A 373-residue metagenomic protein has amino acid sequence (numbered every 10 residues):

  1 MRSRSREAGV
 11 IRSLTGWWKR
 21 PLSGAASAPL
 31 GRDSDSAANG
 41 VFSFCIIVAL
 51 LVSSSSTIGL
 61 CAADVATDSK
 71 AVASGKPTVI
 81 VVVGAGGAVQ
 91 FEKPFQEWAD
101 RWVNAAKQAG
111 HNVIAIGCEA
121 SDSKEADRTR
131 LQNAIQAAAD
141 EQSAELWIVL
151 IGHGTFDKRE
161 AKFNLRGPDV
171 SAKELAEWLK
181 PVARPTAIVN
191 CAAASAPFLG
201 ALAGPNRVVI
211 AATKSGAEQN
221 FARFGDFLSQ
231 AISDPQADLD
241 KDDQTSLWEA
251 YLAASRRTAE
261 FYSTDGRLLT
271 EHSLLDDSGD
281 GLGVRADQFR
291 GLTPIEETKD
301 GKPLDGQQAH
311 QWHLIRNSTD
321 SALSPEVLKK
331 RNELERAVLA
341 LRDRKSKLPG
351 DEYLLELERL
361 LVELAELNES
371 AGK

Functional and structural regions predicted by a protein language model:
W17-W18: Tryptophan (W) side chains
D33-D35: Intrinsic-disorder-associated, low-complexity terminal segments enriched in Asp/Asn/His/Tyr and depleted of Lys/Arg
S43-T57: Bacterial N-terminal signal peptides
S56-V149, G154-F163, D169, K173 (+2 more regions): Boundary/activation segment at the start of structured domains
A63-V65, V79, D238-R331: Caspase-like cysteine protease fold
K93-P94, C191, D320-L323, V327 (+1 more regions): Alpha-helical, heptad-rich or low-complexity scaffold/stalk segments that mediate oligomerization or tethering
D100, A187-R285: Active-site-proximal C-terminal subdomain of hydrolase catalytic domains
I135-G167, V182-R223: Active-site microenvironments of hydrolase-like enzyme catalytic domains
